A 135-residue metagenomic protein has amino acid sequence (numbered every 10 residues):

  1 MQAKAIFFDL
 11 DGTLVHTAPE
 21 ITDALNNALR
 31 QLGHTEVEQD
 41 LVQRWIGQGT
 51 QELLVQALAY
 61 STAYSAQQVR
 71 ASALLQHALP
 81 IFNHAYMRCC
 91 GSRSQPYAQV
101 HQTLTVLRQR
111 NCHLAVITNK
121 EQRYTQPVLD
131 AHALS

Functional and structural regions predicted by a protein language model:
M1-R44, V55: Active-site neighborhood of HAD-like aspartate-dependent phosphohydrolases
Q2-K4, H84-V116, Q122-Q126, D130: Short, acidic loop-to-helix structural element flanking the phosphoryl-transfer center in phosphate-processing enzymes
A18, T22, Q43-G47, L79 (+2 more regions): Amphipathic, non-transmembrane alpha-helical scaffold segments
E20, G49-E52, R123-Y124: Short alpha-helical
I21-D23, L129-A133: Short, glycine/charged-enriched secondary-structure capping and boundary segments
A28-L29, G49-R70, V128: Helix-loop "lid/cap" segments that line or gate small-molecule binding pockets
T35, L134-S135: Conserved H-loop
L58-Q102: Metal-dependent phosphoesterase signature
